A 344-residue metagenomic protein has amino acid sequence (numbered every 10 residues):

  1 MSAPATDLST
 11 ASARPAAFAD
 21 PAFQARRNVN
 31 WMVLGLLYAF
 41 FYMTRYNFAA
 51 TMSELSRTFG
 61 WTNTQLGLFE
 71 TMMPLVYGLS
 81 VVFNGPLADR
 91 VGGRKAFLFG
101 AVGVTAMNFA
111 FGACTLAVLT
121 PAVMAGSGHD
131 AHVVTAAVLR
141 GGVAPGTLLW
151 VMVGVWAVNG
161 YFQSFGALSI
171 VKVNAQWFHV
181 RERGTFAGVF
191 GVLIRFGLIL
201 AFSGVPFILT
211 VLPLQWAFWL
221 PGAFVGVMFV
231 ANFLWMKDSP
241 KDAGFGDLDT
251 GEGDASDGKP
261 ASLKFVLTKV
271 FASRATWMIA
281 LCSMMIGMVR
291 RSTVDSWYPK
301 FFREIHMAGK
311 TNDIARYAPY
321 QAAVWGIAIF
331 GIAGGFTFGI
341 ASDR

Functional and structural regions predicted by a protein language model:
S12-Q24, D242-A280: Juxtamembrane intracellular "pre-TM" segments in multi-pass secondary transporters
Y46, P74-V82, L198-I199, A328-F336: Residue-level signature of mid-helix packing/kink "hotspots" within the transmembrane helices of 12-pass Major
F48-M52, S273-G331, G335: Extracytoplasmic gate region of multi-pass secondary transporters
S80-G92, G334-R344: Helix-to-loop junctions at the C-terminal end of transmembrane segments in multipass secondary transporters
V102-P145: C-terminal ends and interior cores of transmembrane alpha-helices in multi-pass membrane transporters/permeases
V155-I194: Cytoplasmic helix-loop-helix junction between adjacent transmembrane helices in 12-TM secondary transporters
F190-P240: Helix-loop-helix hairpin linking two adjacent transmembrane segments in secondary transporters
